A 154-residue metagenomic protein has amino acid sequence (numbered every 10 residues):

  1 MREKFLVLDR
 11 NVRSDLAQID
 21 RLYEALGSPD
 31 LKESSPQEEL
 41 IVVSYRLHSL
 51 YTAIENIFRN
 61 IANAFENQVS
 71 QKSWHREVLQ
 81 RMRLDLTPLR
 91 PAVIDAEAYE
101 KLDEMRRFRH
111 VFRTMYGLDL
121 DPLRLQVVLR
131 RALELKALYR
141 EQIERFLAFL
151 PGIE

Functional and structural regions predicted by a protein language model:
M1-E154: Solvent-exposed interaction patches of small proteins and small membrane subunits
